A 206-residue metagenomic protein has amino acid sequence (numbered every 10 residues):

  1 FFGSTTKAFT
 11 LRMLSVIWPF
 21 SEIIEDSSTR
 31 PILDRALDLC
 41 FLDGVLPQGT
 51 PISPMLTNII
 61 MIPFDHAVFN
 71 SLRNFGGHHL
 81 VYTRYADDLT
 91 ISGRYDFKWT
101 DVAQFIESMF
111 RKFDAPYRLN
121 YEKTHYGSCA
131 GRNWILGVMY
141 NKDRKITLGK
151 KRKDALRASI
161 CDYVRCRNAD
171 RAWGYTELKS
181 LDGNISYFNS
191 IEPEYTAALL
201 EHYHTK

Functional and structural regions predicted by a protein language model:
F2-T50, M55-N74, H78, D96-K206: Right-hand nucleic-acid polymerase module
L80-R84: Short beta-strand
I91-Y95: Short beta-strand-to-loop capping motifs
